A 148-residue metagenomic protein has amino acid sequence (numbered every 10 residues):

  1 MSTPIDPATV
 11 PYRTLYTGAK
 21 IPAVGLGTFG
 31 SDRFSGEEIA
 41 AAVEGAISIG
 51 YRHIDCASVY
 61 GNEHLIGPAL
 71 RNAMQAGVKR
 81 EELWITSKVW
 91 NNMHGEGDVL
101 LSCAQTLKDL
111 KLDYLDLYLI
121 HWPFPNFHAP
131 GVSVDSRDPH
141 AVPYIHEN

Functional and structural regions predicted by a protein language model:
M1-L83, G97-L101, D113: N-terminal binding-site loop/beta-alpha segment at the start of enzyme catalytic domains that lines or forms
F34, G95, P125-H128: Glycine/Thr-rich phosphate-binding loops of Rossmann-like dinucleotide-binding domains
L70, W90, A129-P130: Short amphipathic alpha-helical patches
K79-M93, L117-P123: A short, structured active-site edge motif that brings together acidic residues
K88-G95, Y144-N148: A short, hydrophobic secondary-structure junction motif
L100-N148: Glycine/proline-rich, positively charged, aromatic-decorated active-site loop/lid region on the catalytic face
